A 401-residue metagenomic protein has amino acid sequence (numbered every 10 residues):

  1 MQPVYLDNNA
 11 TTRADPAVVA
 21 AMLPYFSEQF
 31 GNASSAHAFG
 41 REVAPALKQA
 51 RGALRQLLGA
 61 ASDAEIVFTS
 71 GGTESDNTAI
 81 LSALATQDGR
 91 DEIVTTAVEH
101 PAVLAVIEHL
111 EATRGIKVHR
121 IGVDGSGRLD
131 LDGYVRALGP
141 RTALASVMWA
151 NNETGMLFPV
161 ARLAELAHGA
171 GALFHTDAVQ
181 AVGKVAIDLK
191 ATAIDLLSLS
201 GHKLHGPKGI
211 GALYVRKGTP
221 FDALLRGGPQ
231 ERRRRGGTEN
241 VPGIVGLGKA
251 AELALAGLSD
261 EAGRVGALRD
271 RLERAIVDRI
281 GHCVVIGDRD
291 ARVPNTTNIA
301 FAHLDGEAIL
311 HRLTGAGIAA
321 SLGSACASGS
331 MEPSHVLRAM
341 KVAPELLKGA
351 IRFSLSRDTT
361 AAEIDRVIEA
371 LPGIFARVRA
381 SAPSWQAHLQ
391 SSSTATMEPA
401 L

Functional and structural regions predicted by a protein language model:
M1-L401: Pyridoxal 5′-phosphate
